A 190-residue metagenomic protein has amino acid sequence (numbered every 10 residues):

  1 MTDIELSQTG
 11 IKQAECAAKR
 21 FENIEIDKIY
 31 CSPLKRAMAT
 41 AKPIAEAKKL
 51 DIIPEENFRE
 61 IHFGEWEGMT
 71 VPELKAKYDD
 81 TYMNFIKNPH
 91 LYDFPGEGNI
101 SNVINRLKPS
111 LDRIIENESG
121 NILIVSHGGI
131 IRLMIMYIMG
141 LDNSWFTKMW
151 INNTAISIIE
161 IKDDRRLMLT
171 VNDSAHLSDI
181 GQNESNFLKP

Functional and structural regions predicted by a protein language model:
M1-E5, M69-V71, S185: Short glycine-enriched, charge-decorated loop/helix-capping segments at active-site entrances that position
T2-C16: Short catalytic helix/loop segments, enriched in acidic residues and glycine and frequently bearing histidine
S7, I11, L34, K75 (+1 more regions): Amphipathic, non-transmembrane alpha-helical scaffold segments
E15-M83: Phosphate-coordination/substrate-recognition cap region in phosphate-metabolizing enzymes
C31-S32, N105, V125-S126: Short beta-strand scaffold positions
M38, K108-L167: Active-site-adjacent alpha-helix immediately C-terminal to a catalytic or transition-state-stabilizing loop
T81-N102: Short glycine/proline- and acidic residue-enriched helix-loop micro-motifs that form flexible lids or anion-recognition
L169-P190: Acidic, His/Gly-rich catalytic cores of divalent-metal-dependent hydrolytic chemistry
